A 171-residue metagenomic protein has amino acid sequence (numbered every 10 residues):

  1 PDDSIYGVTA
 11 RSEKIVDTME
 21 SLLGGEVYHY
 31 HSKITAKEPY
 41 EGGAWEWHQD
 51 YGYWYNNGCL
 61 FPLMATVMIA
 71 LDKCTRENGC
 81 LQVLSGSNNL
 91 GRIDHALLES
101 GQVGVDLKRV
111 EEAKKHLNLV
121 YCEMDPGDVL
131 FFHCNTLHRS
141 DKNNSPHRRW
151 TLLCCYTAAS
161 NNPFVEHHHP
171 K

Functional and structural regions predicted by a protein language model:
P1-W47, G52-N57, A96, H167: Non-heme Fe(II)-dependent double-stranded beta-helix
Y6-G7, Y53-N57, M68-D72, H116-Y121 (+1 more regions): Short helix-to-loop capping/linker segments positioned immediately adjacent to catalytic or ligand/cofactor-binding
I15, G52-M64, L117-N118, M124 (+1 more regions): A short beta-loop-beta micro-motif enriched in histidine and acidic residues
L22, H48, N56-R76, E123-P126 (+2 more regions): Short, conserved beta-strand element in jelly-roll/cupin
G25-S32, G43-W45, L63-I69, G79 (+1 more regions): Generic beta-strand structural signal
T35-K37, G52, C74-R76, N88-N89 (+2 more regions): Short, solvent-exposed loop/turn segments at secondary-structure junctions
C74-L137: Double-stranded beta-helix
P126-F131, N135-K171: Non-heme Fe(II)/2-oxoglutarate
